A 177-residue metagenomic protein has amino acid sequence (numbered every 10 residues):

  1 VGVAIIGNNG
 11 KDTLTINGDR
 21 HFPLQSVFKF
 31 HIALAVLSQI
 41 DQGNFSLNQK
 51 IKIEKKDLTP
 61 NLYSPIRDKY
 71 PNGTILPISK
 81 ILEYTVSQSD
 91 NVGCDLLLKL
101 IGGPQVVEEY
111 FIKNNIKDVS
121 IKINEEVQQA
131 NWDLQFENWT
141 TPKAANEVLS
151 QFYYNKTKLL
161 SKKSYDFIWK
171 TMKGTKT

Functional and structural regions predicted by a protein language model:
V1-G18, K52: A short, well-structured edge-of-sheet supersecondary motif
I6, L47-S64, I101-G102: Acidic helix-start/capping segments at beta-turn-to-alpha-helix junctions
N8-G10, D19-H21, K56-L58, E126: Solvent-exposed coil/turn segments that connect beta secondary-structure elements in extracytoplasmic/periplasmic
P23-I53: Active-site SXXK
K29-I40, I81-I101, Q105-V107, A145-F152: Alpha-helical scaffold elements that line and support the substrate/ligand-binding pocket of soluble hydrolases
L58-L96: Conserved catalytic neighborhood of penicillin-recognizing serine enzymes
T74, D95-K156: Mid-domain, small-residue-enriched loop/turn segments at the edges of structured enzyme/sensor domains
I112, E147-T177: Conserved active-site loop region of the serine DD-peptidase/beta-lactamase
